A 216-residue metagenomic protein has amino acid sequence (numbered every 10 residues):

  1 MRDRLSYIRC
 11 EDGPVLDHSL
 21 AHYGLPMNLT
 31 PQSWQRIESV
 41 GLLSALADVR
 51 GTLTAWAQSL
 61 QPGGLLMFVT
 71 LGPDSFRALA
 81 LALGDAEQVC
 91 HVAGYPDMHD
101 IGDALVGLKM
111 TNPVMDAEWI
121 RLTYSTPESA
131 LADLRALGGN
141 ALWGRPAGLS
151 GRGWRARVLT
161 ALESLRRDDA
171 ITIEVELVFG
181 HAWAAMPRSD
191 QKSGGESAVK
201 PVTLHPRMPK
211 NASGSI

Functional and structural regions predicted by a protein language model:
M1-P14: Conserved alpha-helix/loop element of class I SAM-dependent methyltransferases that forms part of the SAM/SAH-binding
S19-L29: Adenosine-cofactor binding site in Rossmann-like domains, unifying the SAM/SAH pocket of S-adenosylmethionine-dependent
M27-I37: A short acidic, Gly/Pro-enriched loop at the edge of an enzyme's catalytic core that lines a small-molecule cofactor
S39-L42: A short beta-strand submotif of the Rossmann-like class I SAM-dependent methyltransferase core that lines
S44-D48: A short His-aromatic
R50-L65: A short glycine-rich, Lys/Arg-flanked "PGG" loop and its adjoining helix->strand segment in the class I
M67-S129, L137-G151: Conserved catalytic/acceptor-binding region of the Class I
E118-I216: Conserved Class I S-adenosyl-L-methionine
